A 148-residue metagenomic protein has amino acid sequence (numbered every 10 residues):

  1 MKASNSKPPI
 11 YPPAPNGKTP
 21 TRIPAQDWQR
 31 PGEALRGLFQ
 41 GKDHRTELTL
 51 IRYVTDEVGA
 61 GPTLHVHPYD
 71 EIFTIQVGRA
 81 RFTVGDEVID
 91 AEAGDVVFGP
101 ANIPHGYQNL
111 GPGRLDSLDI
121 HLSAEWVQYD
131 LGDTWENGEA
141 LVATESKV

Functional and structural regions predicted by a protein language model:
M1-L48, G132-V148: A short, N-terminal "cap"/entry segment at the start of jelly-roll beta-barrel domains of the cupin/DSBH fold
R36-G37, I51-H67: Conserved short histidine dyad/triad with adjacent acidic residue
H44-E47, T55-G59, R79, E125-W126: Short, charged/polar surface micro-motifs in flexible loops or helix N-caps
I51-Y53, F98, G113-D130: A short hydrophobic beta-strand segment most commonly corresponding to one strand of the jelly-roll/cupin
T63-L64, F82-T83, G99, H105-P112 (+1 more regions): Short beta-strand His + acidic residue motifs that chelate non-heme Fe in jelly-roll/DSBH and cupin folds
V66, T74, A91-A93: Conserved strand-loop elements at the edges of beta-sheets that form or border functional pockets
D70-E71, I75-A80: Glycine- and acidic-residue-biased ligand/ion/polar-headgroup-sensing regions
D86-A101: Short acidic-glycine-tyrosine-enriched beta hairpin
